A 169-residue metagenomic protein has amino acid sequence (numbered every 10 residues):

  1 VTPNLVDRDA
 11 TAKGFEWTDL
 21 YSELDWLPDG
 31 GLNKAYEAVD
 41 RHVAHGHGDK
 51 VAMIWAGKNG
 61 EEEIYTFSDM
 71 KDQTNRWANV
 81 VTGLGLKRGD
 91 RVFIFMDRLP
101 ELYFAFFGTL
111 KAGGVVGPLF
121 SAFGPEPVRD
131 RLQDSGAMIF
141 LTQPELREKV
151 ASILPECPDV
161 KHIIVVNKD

Functional and structural regions predicted by a protein language model:
V1, K111-D169: Structural core segment of the AMP-binding/adenylate-forming
V1-Y65, D69-T82, E156-D159, D169: N-lobe entry segment of adenylate-forming
A38, W77, V81, G108-A112 (+2 more regions): Short alpha-helical scaffold segments that flank and stabilize functional sites
V39-H42, M70, T74, V92 (+4 more regions): Adenylate-forming
I54-A56, F95, L141: Short hydrophobic segments within beta-strands
G60-Y65, V80-F123: Conserved AMP-binding/adenylate-forming
K71, L99-P100, P125, R147: Alpha-helix N-cap/helix-start and coil->helix boundary motif
T74, L102, V128: Aromatic/hydrophobic pocket-lining residues that form the small-molecule binding cavity in soluble enzyme cores
